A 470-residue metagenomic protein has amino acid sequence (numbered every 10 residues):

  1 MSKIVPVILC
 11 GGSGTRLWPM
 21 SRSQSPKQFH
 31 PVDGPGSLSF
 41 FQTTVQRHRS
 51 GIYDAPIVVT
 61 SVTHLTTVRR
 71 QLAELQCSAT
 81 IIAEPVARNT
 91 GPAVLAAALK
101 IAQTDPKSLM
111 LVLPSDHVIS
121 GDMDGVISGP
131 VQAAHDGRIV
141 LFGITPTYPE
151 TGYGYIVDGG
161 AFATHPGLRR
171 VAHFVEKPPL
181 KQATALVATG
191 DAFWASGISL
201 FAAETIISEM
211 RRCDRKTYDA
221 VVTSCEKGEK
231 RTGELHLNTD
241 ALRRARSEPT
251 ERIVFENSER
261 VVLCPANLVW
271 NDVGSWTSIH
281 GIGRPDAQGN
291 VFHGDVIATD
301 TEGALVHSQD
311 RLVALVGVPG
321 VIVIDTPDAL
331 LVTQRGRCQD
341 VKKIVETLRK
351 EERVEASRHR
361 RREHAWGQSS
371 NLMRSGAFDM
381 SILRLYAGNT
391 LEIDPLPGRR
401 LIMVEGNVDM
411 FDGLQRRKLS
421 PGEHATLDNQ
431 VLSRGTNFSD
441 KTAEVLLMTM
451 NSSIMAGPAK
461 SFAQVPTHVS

Functional and structural regions predicted by a protein language model:
S2-K3, T205-S470: Left-handed beta-helix
S2-L72, C77-A79, A83-R88, A96 (+2 more regions): N-terminal glycine-rich phosphate-binding loop and ensuing alpha1 helix
I8-C10, V59, L111-P114, L141-T145 (+2 more regions): Short beta-strand segments
D54-P56, L109, R260, E444: Residues at the starts of beta-strands that form the adenosine-phosphate
Q76-F162, L200, S208-C213, D219: Conserved beta-loop-beta/alpha segment of the NTase-like Rossmann-fold superfamily that binds/positions NTPs
M110, A172, I198-S199, N271 (+2 more regions): A residue-level structural signature of the nucleotidyltransferase/glycosyltransferase Rossmann-like core
G159-F193, G228, T232: A short, charged helix-loop
A192-A203: Short loop-to-beta-strand entry elements in the cores of soluble alpha/beta enzymes
